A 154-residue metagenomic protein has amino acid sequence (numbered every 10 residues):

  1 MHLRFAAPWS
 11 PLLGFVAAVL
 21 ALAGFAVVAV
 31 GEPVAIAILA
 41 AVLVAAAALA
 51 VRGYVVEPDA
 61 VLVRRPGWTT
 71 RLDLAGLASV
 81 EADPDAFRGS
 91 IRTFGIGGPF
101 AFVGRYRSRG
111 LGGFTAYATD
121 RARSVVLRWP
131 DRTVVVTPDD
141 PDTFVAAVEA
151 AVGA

Functional and structural regions predicted by a protein language model:
M1-A29, G97-F100, A118, A122-T133 (+3 more regions): N-terminal membrane-targeting/pre-transmembrane regions
S10-A50, Y54: Hydrophobic alpha-helical membrane segments, chiefly transmembrane helices and signal peptide h-regions, characterized
A41-E81: Conserved beta-hairpin
R64-D131: Non-transmembrane, membrane-adjacent beta-strand/coil modules in membrane-associated proteins and peripheral
L72-A75, V145-E149: A short, polar/proline- and glycine-enriched secondary-structure boundary/capping micro-motif
A75-S79, P138-T143: A short, sequence-level motif marking secondary-structure junctions
